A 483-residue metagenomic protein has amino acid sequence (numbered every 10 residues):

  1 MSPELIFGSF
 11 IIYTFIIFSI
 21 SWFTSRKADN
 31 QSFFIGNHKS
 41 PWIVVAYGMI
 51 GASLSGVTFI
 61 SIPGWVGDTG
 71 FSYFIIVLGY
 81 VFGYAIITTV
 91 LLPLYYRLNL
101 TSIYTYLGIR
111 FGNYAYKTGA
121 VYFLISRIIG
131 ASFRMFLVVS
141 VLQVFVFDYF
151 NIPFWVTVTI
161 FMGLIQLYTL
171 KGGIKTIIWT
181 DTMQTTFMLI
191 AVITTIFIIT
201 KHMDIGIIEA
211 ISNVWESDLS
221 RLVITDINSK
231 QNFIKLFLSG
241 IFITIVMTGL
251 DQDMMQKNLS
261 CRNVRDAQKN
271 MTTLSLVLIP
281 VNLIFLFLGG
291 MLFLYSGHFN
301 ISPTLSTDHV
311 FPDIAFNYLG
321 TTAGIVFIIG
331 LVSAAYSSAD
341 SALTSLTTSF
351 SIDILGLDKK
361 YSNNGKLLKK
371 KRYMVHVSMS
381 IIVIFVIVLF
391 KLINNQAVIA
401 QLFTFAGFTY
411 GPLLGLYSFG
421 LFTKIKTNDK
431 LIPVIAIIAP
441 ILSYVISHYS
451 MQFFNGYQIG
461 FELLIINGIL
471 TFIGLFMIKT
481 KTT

Functional and structural regions predicted by a protein language model:
M1-T483: Membrane-embedded helix-loop-helix hairpins and adjacent transmembrane boundary segments in multi-pass transporters
